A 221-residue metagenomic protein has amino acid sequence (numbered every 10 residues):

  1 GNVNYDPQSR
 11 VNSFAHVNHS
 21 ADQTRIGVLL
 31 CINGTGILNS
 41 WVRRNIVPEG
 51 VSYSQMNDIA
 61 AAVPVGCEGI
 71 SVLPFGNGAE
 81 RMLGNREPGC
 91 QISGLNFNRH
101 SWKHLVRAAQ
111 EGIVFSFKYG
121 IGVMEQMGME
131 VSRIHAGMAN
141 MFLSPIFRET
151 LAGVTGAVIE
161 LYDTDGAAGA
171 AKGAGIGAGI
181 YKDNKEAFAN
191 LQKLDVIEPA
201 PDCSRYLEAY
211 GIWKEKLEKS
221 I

Functional and structural regions predicted by a protein language model:
N2-I221: Glycine/Thr-rich phosphate-binding loops that ligate phosphate moieties of nucleotide and other phosphorylated ligands
